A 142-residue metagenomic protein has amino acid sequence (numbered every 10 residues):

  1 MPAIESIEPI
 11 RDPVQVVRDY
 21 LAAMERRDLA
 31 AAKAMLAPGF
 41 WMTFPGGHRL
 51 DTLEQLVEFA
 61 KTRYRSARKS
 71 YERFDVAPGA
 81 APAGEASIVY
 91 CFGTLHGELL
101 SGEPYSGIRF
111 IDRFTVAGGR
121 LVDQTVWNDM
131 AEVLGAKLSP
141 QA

Functional and structural regions predicted by a protein language model:
M1-A34, P38, Q141-A142: Short, low-complexity N-terminal intrinsically disordered segments enriched in polar/charged residues
P2, S6-E8, A86-H96: Short, positively charged
V17, M24, L36, L56 (+3 more regions): Hydrophobic alpha-helical core bundles mediating ligand binding, dimerization, or RNAP-core interactions
Y20, A31-K33, F40, L56 (+4 more regions): Hydrophobic pocket/interface hotspot
L29-S87: A solvent-exposed, acidic/Ser-Thr-rich amphipathic alpha-helical stretch
F92-G118: Exposed beta-sheet edge and beta->alpha loop/turn motif
D123-A142: Low-complexity, intrinsically disordered terminal/linker segments enriched in charged and Gly/Pro repeats
